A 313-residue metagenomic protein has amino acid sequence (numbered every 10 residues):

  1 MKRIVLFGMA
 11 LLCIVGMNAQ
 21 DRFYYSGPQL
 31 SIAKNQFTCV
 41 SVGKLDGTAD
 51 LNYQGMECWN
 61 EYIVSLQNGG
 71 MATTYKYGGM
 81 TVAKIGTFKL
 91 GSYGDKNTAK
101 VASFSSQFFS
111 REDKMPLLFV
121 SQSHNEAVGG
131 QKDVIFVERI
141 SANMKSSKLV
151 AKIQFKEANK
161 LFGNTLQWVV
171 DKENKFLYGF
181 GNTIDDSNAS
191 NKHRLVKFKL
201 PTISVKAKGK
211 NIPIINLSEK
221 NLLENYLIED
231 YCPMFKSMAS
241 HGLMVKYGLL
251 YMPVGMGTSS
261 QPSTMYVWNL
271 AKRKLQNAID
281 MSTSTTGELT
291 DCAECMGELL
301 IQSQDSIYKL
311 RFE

Functional and structural regions predicted by a protein language model:
I4-C13: Sec-dependent N-terminal signal peptides
G27-T48, G86-N97, N143-N164, V205-K236 (+1 more regions): Surface-exposed loop and turn segments in beta-propeller and other repeat-based domains that flank or scaffold
V40-G70: Beta-strand-rich domains and repeat architectures in extracellular enzymes and scaffolds, especially beta-propellers
A49-W59, K96-P116, K160-K175, K236-K246 (+1 more regions): Structural signature of eukaryotic scaffold interfaces centered on beta-propeller domains
N60, L66-N68, V120-H124, G179-T183 (+2 more regions): Recurrent small/Gly-Pro-centered beta-turn motifs in extracellular repeat architectures
G70-K76, M115, E126-I140, D185-L200 (+2 more regions): Structural motif
N221-L270: Loop/turn-rich, solvent-exposed surfaces of beta-rich toroidal or solenoidal domains
T286-E313: Blade-level signature of beta-propeller repeat domains, shared across WD40, Kelch, NHL, RCC1 and BNR/Asp-box propellers
